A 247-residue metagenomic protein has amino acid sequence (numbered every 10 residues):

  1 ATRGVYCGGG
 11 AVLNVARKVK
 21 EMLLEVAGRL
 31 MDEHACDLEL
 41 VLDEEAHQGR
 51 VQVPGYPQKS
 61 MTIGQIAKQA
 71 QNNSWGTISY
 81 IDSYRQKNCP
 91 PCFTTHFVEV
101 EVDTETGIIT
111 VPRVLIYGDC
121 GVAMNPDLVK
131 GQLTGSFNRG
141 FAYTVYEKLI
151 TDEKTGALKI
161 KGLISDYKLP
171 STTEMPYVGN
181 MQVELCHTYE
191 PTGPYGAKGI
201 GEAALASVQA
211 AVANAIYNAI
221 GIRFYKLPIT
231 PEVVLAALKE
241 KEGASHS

Functional and structural regions predicted by a protein language model:
A1-S247: C-terminal catalytic domains of large/alpha subunits in multi-subunit enzymes
